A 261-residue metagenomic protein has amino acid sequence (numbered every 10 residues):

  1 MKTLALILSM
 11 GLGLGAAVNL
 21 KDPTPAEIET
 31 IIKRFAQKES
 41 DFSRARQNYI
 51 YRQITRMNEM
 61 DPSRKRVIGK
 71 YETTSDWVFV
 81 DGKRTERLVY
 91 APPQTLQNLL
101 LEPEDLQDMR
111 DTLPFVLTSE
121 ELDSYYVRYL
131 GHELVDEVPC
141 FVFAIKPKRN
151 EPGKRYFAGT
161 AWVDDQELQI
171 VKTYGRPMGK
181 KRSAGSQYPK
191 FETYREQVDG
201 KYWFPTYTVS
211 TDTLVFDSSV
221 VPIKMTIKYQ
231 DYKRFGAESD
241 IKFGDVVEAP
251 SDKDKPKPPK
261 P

Functional and structural regions predicted by a protein language model:
K2-G15: Bacterial N-terminal signal peptides
A17-A158, D165-V171, R176-P189, Q197-G200 (+2 more regions): Structured extracytoplasmic
